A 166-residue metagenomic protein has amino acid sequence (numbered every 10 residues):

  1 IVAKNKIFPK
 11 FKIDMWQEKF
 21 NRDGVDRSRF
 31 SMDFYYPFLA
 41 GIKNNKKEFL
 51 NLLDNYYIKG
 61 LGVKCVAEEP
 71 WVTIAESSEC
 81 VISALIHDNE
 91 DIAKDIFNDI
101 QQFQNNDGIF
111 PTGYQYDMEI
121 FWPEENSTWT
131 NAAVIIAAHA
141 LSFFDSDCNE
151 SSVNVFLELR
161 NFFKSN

Functional and structural regions predicted by a protein language model:
A3-T73, D95-N166: Extended glycan-interaction surfaces of carbohydrate-active proteins
